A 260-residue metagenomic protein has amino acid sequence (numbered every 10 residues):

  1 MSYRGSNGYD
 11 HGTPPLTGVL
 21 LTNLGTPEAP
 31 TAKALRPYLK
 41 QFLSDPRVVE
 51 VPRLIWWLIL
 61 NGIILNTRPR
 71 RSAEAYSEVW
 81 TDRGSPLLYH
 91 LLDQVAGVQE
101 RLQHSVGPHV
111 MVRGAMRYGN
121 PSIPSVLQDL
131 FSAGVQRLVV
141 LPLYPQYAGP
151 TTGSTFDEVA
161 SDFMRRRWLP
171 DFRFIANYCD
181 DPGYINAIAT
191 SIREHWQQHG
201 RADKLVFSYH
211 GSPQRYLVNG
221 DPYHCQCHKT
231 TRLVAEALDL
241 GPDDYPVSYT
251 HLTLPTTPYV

Functional and structural regions predicted by a protein language model:
S2-G12: N-terminal regions that are enriched for targeting/export leaders and immediately downstream pro/stem segments
P15-M111: N-terminal glycine-rich anion-binding loop in soluble enzyme alpha/beta folds
R70-A73, L88-A96, T152-A160, H224-R232: Short, surface-exposed alpha-helical segments at coil->helix boundaries
V106-R113, W168-I175, L240-S248: Short beta-strand elements in bilobed, periplasmic/extracellular small-molecule ligand-binding domains
R113-A187: Long, hydrophobic, well-ordered secondary-structure blocks that form the structural core and pocket-lining surfaces
P182-D203: Hydrophobic alpha-helical segments within soluble ligand-binding/sensing domains
Y216-D244, Y249: Aromatic-lined glycan-binding groove of carbohydrate-active enzymes
T250-T256: Conserved small/polar residues in nucleotide/adenosyl-binding loops
